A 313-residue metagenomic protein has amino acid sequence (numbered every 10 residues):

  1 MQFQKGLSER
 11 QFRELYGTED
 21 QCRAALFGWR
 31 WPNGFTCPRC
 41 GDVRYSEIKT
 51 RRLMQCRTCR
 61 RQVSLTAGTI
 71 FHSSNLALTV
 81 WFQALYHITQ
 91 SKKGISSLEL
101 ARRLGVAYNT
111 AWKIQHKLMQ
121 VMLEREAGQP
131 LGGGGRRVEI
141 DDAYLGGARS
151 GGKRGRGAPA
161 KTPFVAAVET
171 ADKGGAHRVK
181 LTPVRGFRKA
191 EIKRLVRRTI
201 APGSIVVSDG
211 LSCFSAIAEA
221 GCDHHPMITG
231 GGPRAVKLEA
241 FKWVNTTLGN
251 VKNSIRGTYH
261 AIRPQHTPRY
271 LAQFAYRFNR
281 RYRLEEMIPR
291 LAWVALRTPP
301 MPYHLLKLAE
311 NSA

Functional and structural regions predicted by a protein language model:
M1-A313: Residue-level recognition of single "structural anchor" positions that define or cap local secondary structure
